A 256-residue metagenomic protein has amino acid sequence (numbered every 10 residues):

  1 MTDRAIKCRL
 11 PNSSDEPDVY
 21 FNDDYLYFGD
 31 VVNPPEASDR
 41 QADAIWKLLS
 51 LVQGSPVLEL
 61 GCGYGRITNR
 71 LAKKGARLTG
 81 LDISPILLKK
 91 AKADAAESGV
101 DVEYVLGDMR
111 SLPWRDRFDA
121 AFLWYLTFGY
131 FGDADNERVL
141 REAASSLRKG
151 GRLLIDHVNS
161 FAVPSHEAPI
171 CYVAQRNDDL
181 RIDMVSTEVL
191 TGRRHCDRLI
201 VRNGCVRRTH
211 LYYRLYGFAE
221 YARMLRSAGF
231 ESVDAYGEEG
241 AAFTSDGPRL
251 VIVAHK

Functional and structural regions predicted by a protein language model:
T2-S55: Conserved class I S-adenosyl-L-methionine
G54-G63: Conserved class I S-adenosyl-L-methionine
R66-S111: Class I SAM-dependent methyltransferase SAM/SAH-binding core
R110-A120: A short acidic, Gly/Pro-enriched loop at the edge of an enzyme's catalytic core that lines a small-molecule cofactor
F122-W124: A conserved beta-strand element that flanks and buttresses the S-adenosyl-L-methionine
A134, L154-M224: SAM-dependent methyltransferase
E137-K149: A short glycine-rich, Lys/Arg-flanked "PGG" loop and its adjoining helix->strand segment in the class I
F218-K256: C-terminal lobe and adjacent flexible extensions of AdoMet/dcAdoMet transferase-like proteins
